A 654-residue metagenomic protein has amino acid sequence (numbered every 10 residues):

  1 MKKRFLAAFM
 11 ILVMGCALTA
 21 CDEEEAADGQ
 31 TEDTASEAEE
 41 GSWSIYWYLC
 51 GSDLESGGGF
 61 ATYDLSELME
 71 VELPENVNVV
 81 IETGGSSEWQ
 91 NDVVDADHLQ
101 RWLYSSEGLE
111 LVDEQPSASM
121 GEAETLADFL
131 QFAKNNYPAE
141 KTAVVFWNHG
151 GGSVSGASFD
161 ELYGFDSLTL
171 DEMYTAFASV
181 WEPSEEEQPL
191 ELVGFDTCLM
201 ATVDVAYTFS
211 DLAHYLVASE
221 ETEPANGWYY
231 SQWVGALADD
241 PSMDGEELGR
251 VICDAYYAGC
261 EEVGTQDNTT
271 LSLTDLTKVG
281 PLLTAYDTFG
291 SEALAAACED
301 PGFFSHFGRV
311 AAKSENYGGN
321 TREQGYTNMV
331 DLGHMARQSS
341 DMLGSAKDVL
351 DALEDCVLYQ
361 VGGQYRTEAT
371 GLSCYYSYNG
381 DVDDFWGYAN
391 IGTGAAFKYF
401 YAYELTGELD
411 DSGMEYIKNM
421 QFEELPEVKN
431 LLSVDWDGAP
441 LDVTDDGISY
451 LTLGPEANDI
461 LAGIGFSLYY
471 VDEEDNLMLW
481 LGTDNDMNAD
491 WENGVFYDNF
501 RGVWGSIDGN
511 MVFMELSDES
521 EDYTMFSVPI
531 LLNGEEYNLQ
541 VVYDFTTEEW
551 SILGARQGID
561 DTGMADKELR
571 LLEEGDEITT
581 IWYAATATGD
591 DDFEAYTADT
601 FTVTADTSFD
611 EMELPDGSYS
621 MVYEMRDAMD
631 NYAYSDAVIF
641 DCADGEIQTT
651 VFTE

Functional and structural regions predicted by a protein language model:
M1-F5: Positively charged n-region of N-terminal signal peptides that target proteins for export
C16-A20: C-terminal motif of bacterial Sec signal peptides marking the signal peptidase cleavage site
D22-E24: Bacterial signal peptide processing site
E32-E40, N135, A157-F195, M200-E654: Terminal, contiguous helix-loop blocks that mediate binding/assembly
E32-P138: N-terminal extension/subdomain marker
S44-L49, N78-T83, T142-F146, E191-F195 (+2 more regions): Structural recognition of the beta-strand scaffold that forms the well-ordered cores of secreted hydrolase catalytic
G51-S52, T83-E88, H149-G150, T197-L199 (+1 more regions): Short beta-alpha junction loops
A133-S155: Active-site groove signature of glycoside hydrolases
